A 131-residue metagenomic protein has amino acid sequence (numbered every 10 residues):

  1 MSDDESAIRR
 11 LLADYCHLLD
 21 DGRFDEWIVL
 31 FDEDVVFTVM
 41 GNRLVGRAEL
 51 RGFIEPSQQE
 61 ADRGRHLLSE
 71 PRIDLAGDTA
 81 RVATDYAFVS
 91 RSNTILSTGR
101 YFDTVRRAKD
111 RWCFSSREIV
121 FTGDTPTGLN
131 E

Functional and structural regions predicted by a protein language model:
M1-V29, E33: Short, low-complexity N-terminal intrinsically disordered segments enriched in polar/charged residues
D14, E49-G52, R100: Alpha-helical elements of Rossmann-like donor-binding domains used by nucleotide-donor carbohydrate transfer enzymes
F24-F88: A solvent-exposed, acidic/Ser-Thr-rich amphipathic alpha-helical stretch
V45, N130-E131: Extended, polar beta-sheet/loop recognition surfaces of beta-rich domains that mediate binding to diverse ligands
H66-L68, L96-Y101: Short, surface-exposed coil-to-beta transition loops
R81, T98-G128: Short beta-strand edge/turn micro-motifs at domain boundaries
F88-S90, F121-T122: Beta-strand elements of well-folded, non-transmembrane domains
